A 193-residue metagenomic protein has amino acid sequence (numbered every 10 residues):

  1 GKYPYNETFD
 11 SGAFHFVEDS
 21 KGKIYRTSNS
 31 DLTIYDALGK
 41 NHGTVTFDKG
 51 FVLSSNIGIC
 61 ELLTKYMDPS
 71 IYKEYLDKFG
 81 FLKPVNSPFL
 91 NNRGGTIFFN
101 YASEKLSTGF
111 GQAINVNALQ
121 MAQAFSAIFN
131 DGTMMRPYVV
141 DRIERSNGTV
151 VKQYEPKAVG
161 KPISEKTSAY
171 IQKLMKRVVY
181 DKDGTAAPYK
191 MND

Functional and structural regions predicted by a protein language model:
K2-D193: Beta-lactam-recognizing serine transpeptidase/beta-lactamase-like catalytic domain environment
